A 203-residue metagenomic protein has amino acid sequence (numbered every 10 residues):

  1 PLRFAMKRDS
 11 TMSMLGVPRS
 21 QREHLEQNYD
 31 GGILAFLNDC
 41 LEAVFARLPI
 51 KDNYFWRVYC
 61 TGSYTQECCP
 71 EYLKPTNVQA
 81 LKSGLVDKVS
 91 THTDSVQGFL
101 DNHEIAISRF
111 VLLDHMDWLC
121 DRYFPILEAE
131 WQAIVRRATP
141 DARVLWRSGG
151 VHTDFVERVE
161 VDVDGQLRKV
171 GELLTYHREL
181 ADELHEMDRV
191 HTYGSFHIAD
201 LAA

Functional and structural regions predicted by a protein language model:
P1-N77: Extended, H/D-rich, highly charged conserved domains that either
T65-F99: S-adenosyl-L-methionine
D94-L112: A short acidic, Gly/Pro-enriched loop at the edge of an enzyme's catalytic core that lines a small-molecule cofactor
D101, M116-P125: Short, contiguous acidic/charged loop-to-helix segments that flank catalytic cores in large enzymes
F124-D141: A short glycine-rich, Lys/Arg-flanked "PGG" loop and its adjoining helix->strand segment in the class I
S148-L174: Conserved class I S-adenosyl-L-methionine
T175, E179-A203: Core SAM-dependent methyltransferase catalytic element
